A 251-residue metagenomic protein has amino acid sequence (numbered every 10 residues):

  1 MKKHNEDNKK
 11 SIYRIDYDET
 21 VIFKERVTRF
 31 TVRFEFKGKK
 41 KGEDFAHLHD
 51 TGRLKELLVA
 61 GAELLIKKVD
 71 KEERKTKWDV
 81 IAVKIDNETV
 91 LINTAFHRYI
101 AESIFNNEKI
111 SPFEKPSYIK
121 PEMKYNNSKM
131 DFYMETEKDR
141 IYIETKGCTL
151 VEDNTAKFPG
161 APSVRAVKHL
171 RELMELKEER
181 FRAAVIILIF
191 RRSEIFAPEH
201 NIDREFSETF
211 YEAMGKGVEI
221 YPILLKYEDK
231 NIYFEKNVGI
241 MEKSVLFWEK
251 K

Functional and structural regions predicted by a protein language model:
M1-I15, N106-P112, Y118: Short boundary/loop segments of OB/S1/cold-shock single-stranded nucleic-acid-binding domains
I12-I15, P162, F181-A184, L188-F190 (+1 more regions): Non-catalytic C-terminal interaction segments of nucleic acid-processing enzymes
Y13-R26: Structural detector for short beta-strands of small beta-barrel domains
T28-F34: Short aromatic-glycine-enriched beta-strand elements
T51-L65: Short nucleic-acid-contacting surface segments enriched for D/E, G, S/T with interspersed K/R
K55, D86-P121: Acidic-basic catalytic patches of nuclease active cores, encompassing PD-(D/E)XK and other metal-cofactor nuclease
K71-E88, I92: OB-fold/S1-family single-stranded nucleic acid-binding modules
M130-G160, L173: Conserved catalytic cores of phosphodiester-cleaving nucleases, focusing on short active-site segments
